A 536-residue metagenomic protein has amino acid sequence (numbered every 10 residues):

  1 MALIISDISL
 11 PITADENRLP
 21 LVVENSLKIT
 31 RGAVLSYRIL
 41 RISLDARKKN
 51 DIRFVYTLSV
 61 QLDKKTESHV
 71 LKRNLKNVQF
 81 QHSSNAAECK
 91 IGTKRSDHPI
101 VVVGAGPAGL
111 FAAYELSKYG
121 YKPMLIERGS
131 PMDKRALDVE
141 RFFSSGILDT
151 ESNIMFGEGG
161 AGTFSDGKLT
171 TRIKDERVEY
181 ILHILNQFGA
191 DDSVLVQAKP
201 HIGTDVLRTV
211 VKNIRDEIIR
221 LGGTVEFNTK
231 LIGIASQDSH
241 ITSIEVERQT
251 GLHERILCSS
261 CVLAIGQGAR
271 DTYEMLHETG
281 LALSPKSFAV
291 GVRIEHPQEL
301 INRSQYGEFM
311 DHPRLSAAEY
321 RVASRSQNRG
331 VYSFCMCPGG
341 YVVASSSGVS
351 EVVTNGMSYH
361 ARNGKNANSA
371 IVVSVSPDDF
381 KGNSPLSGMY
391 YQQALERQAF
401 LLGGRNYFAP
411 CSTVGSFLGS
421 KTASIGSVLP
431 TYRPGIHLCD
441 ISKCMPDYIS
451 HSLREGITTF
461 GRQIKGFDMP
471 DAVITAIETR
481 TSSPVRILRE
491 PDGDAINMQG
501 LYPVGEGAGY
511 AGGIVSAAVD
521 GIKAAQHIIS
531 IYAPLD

Functional and structural regions predicted by a protein language model:
M1-F54, L58-D536: Residues forming the flavin
